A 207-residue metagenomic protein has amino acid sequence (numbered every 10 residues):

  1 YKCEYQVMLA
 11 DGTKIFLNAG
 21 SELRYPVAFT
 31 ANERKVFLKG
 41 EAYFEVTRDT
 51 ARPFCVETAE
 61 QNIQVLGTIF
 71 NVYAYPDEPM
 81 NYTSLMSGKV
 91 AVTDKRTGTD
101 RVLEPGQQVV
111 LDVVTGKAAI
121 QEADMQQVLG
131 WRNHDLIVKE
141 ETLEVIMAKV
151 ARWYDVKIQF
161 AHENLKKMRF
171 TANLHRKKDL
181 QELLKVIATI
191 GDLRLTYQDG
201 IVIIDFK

Functional and structural regions predicted by a protein language model:
Y1-K207: A residue-level detector for the "anchor" residue at the start of short, highly conserved motifs
